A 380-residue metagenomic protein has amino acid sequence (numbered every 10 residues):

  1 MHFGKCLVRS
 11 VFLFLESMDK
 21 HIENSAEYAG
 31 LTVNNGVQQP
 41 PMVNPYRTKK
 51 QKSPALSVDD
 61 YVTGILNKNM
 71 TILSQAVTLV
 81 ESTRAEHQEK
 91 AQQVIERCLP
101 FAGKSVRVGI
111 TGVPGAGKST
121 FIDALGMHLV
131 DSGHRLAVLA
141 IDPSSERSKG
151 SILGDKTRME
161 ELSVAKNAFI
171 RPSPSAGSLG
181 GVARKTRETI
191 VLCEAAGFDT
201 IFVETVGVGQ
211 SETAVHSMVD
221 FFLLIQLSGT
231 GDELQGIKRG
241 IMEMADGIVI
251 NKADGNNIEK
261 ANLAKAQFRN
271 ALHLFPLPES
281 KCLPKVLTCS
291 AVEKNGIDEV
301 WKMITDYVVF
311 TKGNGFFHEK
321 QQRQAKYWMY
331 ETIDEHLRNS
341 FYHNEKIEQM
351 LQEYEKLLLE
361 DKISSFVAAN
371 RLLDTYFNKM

Functional and structural regions predicted by a protein language model:
G4-R9, F14-P100, E348, Q352-E353 (+1 more regions): Non-catalytic terminal/linker segments enriched in charged/polar, low-complexity residues
S57-T111, A116, I122-S211, H216-I225 (+1 more regions): Nucleotide-state-sensitive switch-loop elements of NTP-binding domains
L73-Q75, T288, E299-F377: Long, well-ordered amphipathic alpha-helical subdomains in the mid-to-C-terminal portions of large enzyme subunits
I152, T189, A214, M218 (+5 more regions): Alpha-helical scaffold elements adjacent to nucleotide-binding pockets in ATP/GTP-utilizing enzyme cores
T200, F221, D246-G247, N270 (+1 more regions): Well-ordered beta-strand positions
V215, T230-E259: Flexible active-site lid/hinge loop adjacent to a nucleotide/diphosphate and Mg2+-phosphate binding pocket
A253-V309: Canonical P-loop GTPase G-domain recognition
